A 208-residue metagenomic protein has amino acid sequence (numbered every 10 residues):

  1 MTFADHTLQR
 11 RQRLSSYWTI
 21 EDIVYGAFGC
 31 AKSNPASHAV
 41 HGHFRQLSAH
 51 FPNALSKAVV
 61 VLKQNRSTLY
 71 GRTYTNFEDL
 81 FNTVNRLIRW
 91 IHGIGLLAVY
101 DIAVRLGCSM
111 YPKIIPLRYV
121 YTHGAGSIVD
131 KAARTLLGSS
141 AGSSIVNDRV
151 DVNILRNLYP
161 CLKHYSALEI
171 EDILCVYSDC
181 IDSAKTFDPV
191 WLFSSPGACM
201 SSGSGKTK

Functional and structural regions predicted by a protein language model:
M1-V61, C108-S109, V190-K208: Structure-specific DNA junction-binding interface
D5-H6, Y74-F77, F81-T83, Y100-K208: C-terminal accessory module of base-excision DNA glycosylases/AP lyases that mediates lesion recognition and DNA
Q9-L14, V40-F44, S67-Y70, L136-S144: Charged, low-complexity surface segments at secondary-structure and domain boundaries
C30, N65-T68, L87, S139 (+1 more regions): Surface-exposed polar/charged interaction patches
A39-H92: Helix-hairpin-helix/helix-loop-helix acidic hairpins
